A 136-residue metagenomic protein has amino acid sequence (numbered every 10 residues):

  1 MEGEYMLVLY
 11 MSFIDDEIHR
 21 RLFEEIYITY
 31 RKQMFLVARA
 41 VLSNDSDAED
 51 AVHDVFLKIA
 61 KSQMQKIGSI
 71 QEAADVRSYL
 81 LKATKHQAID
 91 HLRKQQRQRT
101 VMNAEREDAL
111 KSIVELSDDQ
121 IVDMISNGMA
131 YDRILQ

Functional and structural regions predicted by a protein language model:
M1-Q33, A40, K61, V122: N-terminal module of bacterial RNA polymerase sigma factors
D15-D16, D54-A74: Sigma70-family region 2
F23, Y27, V37, V52 (+3 more regions): Amphipathic alpha-helical segments enriched in hydrophobic/aromatic and basic residues that form the DNA-contacting
M34, A38, A48-I59, L80-A83: Short, small-hydrophobic-rich alpha-helical interface motif
M34, A38, I59, Q63 (+1 more regions): Hydrophobic recognition helices of helix-based DNA-binding modules
K82-N103: Arg/Lys-rich amphipathic alpha helix in sigma70-family domain 2
Q98-Y131: Internal acidic/polar
D132-Q136: Short amphipathic alpha helix immediately N-terminal
